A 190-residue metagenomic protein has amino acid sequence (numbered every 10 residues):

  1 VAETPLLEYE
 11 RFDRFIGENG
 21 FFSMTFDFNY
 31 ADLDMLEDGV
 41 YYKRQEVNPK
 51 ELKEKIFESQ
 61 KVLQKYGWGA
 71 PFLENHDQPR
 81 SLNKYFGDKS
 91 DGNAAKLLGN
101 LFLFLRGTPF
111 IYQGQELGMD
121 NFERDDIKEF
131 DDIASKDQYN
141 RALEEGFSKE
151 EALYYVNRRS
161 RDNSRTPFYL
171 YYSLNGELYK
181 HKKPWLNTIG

Functional and structural regions predicted by a protein language model:
V1-G190: Active-site and adjacent substrate-binding regions of carbohydrate-active enzymes
